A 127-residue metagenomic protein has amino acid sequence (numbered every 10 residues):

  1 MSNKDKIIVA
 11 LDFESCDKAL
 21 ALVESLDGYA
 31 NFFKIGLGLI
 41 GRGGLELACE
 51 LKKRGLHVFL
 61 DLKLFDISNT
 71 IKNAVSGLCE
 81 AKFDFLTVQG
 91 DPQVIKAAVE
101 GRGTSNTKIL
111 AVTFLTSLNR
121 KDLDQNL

Functional and structural regions predicted by a protein language model:
M1-L22: N-terminal amphipathic alpha-helix/helix-capping segment at the start of soluble metabolic enzymes
N3-I7, D66, T70-L127: Conserved anion-binding
S25-K34, A81: Catalytic domains of carbohydrate-active enzymes, especially glycoside hydrolases
K34-G43: Glycine-rich, proline-tolerant flexible connector loops at the mouths of alpha/beta enzymes
L45-L60, E100-V112: Alpha-helix-loop-beta-strand connector modules within alpha/beta enzyme cores
